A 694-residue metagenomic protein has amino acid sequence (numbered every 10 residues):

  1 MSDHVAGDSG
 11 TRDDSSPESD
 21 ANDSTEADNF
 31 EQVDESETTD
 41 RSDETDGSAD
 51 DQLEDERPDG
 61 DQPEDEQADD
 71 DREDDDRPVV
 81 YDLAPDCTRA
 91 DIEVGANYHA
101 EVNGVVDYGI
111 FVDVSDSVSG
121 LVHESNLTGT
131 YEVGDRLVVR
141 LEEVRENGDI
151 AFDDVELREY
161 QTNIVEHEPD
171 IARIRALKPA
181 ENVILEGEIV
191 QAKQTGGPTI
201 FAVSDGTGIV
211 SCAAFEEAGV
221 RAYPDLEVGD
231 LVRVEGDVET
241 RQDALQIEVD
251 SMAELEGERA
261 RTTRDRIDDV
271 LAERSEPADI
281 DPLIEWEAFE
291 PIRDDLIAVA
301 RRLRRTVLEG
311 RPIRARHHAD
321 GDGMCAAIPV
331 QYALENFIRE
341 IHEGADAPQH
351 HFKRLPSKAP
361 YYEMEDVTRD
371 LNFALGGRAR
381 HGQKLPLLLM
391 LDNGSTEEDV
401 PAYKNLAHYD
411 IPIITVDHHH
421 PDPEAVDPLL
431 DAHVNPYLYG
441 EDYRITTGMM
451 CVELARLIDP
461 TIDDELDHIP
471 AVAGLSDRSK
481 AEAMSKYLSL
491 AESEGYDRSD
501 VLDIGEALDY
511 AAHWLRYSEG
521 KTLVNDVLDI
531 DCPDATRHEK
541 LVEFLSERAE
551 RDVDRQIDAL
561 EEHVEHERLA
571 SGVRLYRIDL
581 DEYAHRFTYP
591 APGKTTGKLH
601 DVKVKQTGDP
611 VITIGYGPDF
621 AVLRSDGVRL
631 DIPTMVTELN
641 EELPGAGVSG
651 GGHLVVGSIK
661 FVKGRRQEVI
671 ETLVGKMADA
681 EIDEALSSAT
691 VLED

Functional and structural regions predicted by a protein language model:
M1-Q191, G196-I200, D205-A218: Single-stranded RNA-binding regions, centering on S1/OB-family and related RNA-binding modules
E146-A172, E235-D269: OB-fold/S1-family single-stranded nucleic acid-binding modules
V183-L231, E235-R241, M252-E254, A272-I280: N-terminal extension/subdomain marker
A213-F215, G321-D322, N336-I414, P421-E424: N-terminal small/polar loop signature for handling phosphorylated ligands or for N-terminal nucleophile
I267-A315, G323, Y332-N336, K663: An N-terminal, well-structured beta->alpha segment
S275-W286, D346-L355, R577: Gly-rich Lys/Arg/Thr-decorated short loops/hinges at beta-loop-alpha junctions or inter-strand turns that position
L308-R314, D320-G323, A425-D581, G597-H600: A structured phosphate/pyrophosphate-recognition subdomain
P460, L575-D694: Glycine-rich, acidic loop segments that terminate in or are immediately followed by a histidine
